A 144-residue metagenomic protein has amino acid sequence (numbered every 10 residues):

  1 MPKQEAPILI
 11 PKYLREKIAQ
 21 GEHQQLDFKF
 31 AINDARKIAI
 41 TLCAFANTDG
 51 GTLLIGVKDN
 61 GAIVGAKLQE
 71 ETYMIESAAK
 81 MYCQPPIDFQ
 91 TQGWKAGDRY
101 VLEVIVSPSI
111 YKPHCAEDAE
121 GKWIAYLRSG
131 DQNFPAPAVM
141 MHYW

Functional and structural regions predicted by a protein language model:
M1-W144: Conserved N-terminal catalytic/coupling substructures associated with nucleotide/phosphate chemistry
